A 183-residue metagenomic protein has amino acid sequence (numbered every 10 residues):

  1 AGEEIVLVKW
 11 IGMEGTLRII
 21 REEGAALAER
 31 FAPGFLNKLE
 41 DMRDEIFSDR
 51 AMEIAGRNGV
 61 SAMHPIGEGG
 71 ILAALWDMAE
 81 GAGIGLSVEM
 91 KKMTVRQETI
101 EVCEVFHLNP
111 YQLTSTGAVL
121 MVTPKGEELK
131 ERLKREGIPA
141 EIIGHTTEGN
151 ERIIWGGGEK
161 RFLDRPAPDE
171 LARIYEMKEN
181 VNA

Functional and structural regions predicted by a protein language model:
A1-D41: Phosphate/diphosphate-binding glycine-rich loops and adjacent basic-rich segments that engage nucleotide
V6-W10, T114, V122, G144: Short beta-strand segments
I11, T16-R21, A74-W76, R152-G156: Short acidic, glycine/serine/threonine-rich loops at helix termini
R21-A25, W76-G83, C103-F106, E131-P139: Short, solvent-exposed amphipathic alpha-helical segments in soluble enzyme and RNA/protein-processing domains
L39-T114: Active-site-proximal betaalpha loop/short-helix elements that scaffold phosphoryl/nucleotidyl transfer chemistry
V122-E128: Helix N-cap motif at beta-to-alpha junctions
E136-A183: Acidic, Ser/Thr/Pro-rich beta/coil linker or hinge segments at domain junctions
